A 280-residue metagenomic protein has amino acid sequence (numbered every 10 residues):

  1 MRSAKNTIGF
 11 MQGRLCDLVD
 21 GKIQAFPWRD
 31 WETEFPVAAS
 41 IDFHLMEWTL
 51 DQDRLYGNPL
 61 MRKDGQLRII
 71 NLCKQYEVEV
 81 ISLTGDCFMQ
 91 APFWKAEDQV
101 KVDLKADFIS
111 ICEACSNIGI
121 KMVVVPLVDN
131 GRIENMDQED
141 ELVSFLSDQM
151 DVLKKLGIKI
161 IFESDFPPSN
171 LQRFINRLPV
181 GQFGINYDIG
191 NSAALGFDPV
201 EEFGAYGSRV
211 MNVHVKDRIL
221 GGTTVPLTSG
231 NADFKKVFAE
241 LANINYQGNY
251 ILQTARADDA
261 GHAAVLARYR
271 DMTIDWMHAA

Functional and structural regions predicted by a protein language model:
M1-S110, S116, S164, Q172 (+2 more regions): N-terminal pre-domain/capping segments
K5-G9, L45-E47, E79-S82, K121-V124 (+4 more regions): Structural preference for beta-strand elements that scaffold enzyme active sites
C16, G21, V143-N231: Acidic/histidine-rich catalytic cores of soluble enzymes
A38, M46, C73, C115 (+5 more regions): Conserved, mostly hydrophobic/aromatic
M61-L67, K101, K105-F108, Q138-L146 (+3 more regions): Charged helix-capping and loop-helix junction motifs
E97-M122, E141-L153: An active-site-proximal structural segment forming one wall of the substrate-binding cleft that immediately precedes
C115-N135, S164-D165, L252: Active-site groove signature of glycoside hydrolases
I251-H262: A short, acidic, flexible beta-alpha connecting loop/helix-capping segment that sits on the rim of active
